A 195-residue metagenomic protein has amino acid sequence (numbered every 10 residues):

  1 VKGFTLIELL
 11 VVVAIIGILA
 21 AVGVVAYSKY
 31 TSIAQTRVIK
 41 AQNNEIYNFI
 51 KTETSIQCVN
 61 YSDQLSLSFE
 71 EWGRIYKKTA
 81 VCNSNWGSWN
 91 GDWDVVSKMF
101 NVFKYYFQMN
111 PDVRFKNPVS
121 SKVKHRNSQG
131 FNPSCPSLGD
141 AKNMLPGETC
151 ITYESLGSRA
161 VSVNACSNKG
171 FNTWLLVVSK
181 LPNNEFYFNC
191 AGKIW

Functional and structural regions predicted by a protein language model:
V1-T31: N-terminal single-pass transmembrane signal-anchor helix
I16-A20, R37, S62, V96-S97: Alpha-helical interaction segments
A26-Y47: Aliphatic-rich helix starts adjacent to a transmembrane/signal segment
Q35-V38, S55-Q57, N101, P111-F115 (+1 more regions): Amphipathic alpha-helical interaction segments
N44, N48-Y76: Alpha-helix exit/C-cap motif
S55, V119, F131, Y187-N189: Membrane-topology and secretion signals of cell-surface/extracellular proteins
E71-L145: Acidic, glycine-rich loop-and-strand cores that form catalytic or ligand-binding grooves in diverse globular domains
S134-W195: Short, surface-exposed interaction loops/tails
